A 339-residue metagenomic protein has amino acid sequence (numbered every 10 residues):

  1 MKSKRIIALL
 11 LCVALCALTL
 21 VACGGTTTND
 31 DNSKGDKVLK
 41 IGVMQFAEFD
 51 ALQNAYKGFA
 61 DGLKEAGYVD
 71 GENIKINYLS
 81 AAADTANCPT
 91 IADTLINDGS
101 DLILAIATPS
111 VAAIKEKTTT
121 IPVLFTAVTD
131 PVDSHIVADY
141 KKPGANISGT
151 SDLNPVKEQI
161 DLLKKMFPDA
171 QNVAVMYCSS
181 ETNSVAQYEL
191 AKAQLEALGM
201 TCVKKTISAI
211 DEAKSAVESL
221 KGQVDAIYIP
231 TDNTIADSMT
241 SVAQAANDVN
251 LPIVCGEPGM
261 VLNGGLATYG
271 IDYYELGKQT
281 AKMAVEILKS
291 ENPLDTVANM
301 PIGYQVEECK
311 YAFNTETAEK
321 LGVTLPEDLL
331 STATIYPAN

Functional and structural regions predicted by a protein language model:
M1-L39, E65, V69, N339: Short, low-complexity disordered leader/linker segments with a strong preference for bacterial N-terminal type II
T27-I41, V69-N73, P143, K164-Q171 (+1 more regions): Immediate post-signal peptide segment of exported/extracytoplasmic ligand-binding proteins
V38-A60, A66, N77-A86, S180-S184 (+2 more regions): Extracytoplasmic "Venus flytrap"
F59, S148-L195, N292, N299-T317: An alpha-beta-alpha
N77-A138, I229-G256: Beta-alpha junction/loop-to-helix N-cap segments that form part of ligand/metal-binding clefts
P131-N172, I271-N292: Hydrophobic alpha-helical segments within soluble ligand-binding/sensing domains
T182-E257: Pocket-lining segment of extracytoplasmic ligand-binding domains
E286-N339: Hinge/cleft segment of the Venus flytrap/periplasmic-binding protein
